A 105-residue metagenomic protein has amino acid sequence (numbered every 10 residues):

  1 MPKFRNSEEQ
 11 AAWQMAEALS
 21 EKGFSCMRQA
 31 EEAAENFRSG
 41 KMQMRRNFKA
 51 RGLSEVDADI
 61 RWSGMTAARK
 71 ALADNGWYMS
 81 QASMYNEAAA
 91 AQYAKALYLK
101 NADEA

Functional and structural regions predicted by a protein language model:
M1-E35, L72: Short, charge/polar-rich alpha-helical segments
P2, M42, F48, L72-A73: Arg/Lys-rich, low-complexity, intrinsically disordered basic segments
F4-R5, C26-M27, A50-D57, W77-M79: Charged, low-complexity interaction regions
A11, A18, G40, I60-A67 (+2 more regions): Alpha-helical oligomerization interfaces
C26, G64-L99: Amphipathic alpha-helical coiled-coil segments
Q29-G64: Extended alpha-helical coiled-coil "stalk/arm" regions that act as elongated linkers or oligomerization scaffolds
E32, S39, R46, M84 (+3 more regions): Heptad-repeat coiled-coil alpha-helices
